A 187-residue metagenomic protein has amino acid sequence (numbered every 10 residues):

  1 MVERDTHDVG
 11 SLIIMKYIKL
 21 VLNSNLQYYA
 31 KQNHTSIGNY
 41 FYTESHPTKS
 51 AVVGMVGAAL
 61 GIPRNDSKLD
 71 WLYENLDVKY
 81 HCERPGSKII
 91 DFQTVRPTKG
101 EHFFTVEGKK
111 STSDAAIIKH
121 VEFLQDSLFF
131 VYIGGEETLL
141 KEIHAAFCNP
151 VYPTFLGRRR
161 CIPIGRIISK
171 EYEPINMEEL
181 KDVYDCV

Functional and structural regions predicted by a protein language model:
M1-I14: N-terminal amphipathic/basic-hydrophobic helices that include classical n-h-c signal peptides and signal-anchor
I13, W71-Y73, L124: Short coil/turn motifs at beta-sheet boundaries
I13-G38: N-terminal, Lys/Arg- and Ser/Thr-rich interaction peptides
Y17, N75-D77, D126-L128: Extracellular structured ligand-interaction cores
K19-V21, K79, F130-Y132: Beta-strand secondary-structure signal
V21-N25, G61, G134-T138: Solvent-exposed residues in well-ordered beta-strands and their adjoining turns, especially edge/terminal strands
Q32-F103: Glycine/small-residue-rich interface belts in oligomeric ring/scaffold proteins and their assembly partners
C82-V187: Internal, well-folded beta-alpha domain core
